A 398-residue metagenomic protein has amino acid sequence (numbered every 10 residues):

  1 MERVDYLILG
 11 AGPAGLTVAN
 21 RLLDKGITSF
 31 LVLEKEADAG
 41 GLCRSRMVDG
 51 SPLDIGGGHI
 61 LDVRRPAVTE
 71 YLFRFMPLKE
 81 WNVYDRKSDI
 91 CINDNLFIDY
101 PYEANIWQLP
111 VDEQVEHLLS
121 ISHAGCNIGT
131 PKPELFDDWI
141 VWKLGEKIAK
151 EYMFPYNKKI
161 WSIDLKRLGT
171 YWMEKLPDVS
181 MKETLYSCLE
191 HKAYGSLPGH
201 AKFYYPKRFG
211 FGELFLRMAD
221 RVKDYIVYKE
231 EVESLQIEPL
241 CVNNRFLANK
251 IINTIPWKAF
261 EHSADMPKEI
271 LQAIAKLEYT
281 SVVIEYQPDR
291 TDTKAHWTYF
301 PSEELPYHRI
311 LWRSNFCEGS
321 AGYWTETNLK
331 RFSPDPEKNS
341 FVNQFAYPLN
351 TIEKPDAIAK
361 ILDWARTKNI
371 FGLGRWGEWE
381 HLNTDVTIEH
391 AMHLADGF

Functional and structural regions predicted by a protein language model:
V4, R44-S45, P101, W312-F398: Conserved flavin/dinucleotide-binding core of flavoenzymes
V4-V32: N-terminal Rossmann-like FAD-binding beta1-loop-alpha1 element of flavoenzymes
A14, D38, K258: Conserved Rossmann-like nucleotide-cofactor binding loop
L23-V48: Glycine-rich FAD pyrophosphate-binding loop
K25, E231-P239, N243-N339, Q344 (+1 more regions): Mid-domain catalytic core of redox enzymes that form a hydrophobic substrate pocket/lid adjacent to a catalytic redox
D49-I128, D178: Dinucleotide-binding Rossmann-like beta1-alpha1 core, especially the glycine-rich loop that anchors the ADP
N82, V227-K229, N339-S340, F371: General small-molecule cofactor/ligand-binding pocket signal
L96, Q114-L240, F246-L247, T254: Active-site/ligand-binding neighborhood in enzyme catalytic cores
